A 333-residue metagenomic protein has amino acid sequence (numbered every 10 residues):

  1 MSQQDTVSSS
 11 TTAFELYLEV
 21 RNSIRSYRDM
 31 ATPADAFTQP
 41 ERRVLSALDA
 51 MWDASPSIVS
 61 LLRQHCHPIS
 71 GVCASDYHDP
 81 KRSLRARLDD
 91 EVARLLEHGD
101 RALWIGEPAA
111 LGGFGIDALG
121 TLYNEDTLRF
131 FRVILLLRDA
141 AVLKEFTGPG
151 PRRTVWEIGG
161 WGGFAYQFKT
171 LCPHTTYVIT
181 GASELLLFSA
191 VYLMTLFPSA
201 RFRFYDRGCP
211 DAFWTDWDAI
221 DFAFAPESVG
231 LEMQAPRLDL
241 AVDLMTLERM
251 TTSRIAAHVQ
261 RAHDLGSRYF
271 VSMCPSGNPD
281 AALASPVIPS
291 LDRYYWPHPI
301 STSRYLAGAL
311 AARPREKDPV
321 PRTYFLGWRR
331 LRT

Functional and structural regions predicted by a protein language model:
M1-E125, P319-F325: N-terminal accessory regions of S-adenosyl-L-methionine
T127-P151: Conserved alpha-helix/loop element of class I SAM-dependent methyltransferases that forms part of the SAM/SAH-binding
G148-W161, Q167: Conserved class I S-adenosyl-L-methionine
T170-Y177: Conserved S-adenosyl-L-methionine
L193-Q234: S-adenosyl-L-methionine
D239-S253: A short SAM/SAH-binding and catalytic strip from SAM-dependent methyltransferases
A256-Y269: A short glycine-rich, Lys/Arg-flanked "PGG" loop and its adjoining helix->strand segment in the class I
G266-N278: Conserved beta-strand signature within the Rossmann-like core of class I S-adenosyl-L-methionine
